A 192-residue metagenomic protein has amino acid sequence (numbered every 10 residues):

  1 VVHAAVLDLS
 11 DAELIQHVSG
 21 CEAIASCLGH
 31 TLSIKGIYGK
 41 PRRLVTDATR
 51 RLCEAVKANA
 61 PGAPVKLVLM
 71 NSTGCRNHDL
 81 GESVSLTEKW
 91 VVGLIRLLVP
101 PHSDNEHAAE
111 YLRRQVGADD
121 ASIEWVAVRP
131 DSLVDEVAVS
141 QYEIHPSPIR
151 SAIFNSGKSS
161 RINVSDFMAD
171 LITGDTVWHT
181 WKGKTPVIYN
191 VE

Functional and structural regions predicted by a protein language model:
V1-R51, A55-A58: NAD(P)H-binding glycine-rich loop region in Rossmannoid oxidoreductase-like domains and their noncatalytic homologs
P41, A58-K66, M70-E192: Oxidoreductase cofactor-interface core, primarily capturing Rossmann-like NAD(P)-dependent enzymes
